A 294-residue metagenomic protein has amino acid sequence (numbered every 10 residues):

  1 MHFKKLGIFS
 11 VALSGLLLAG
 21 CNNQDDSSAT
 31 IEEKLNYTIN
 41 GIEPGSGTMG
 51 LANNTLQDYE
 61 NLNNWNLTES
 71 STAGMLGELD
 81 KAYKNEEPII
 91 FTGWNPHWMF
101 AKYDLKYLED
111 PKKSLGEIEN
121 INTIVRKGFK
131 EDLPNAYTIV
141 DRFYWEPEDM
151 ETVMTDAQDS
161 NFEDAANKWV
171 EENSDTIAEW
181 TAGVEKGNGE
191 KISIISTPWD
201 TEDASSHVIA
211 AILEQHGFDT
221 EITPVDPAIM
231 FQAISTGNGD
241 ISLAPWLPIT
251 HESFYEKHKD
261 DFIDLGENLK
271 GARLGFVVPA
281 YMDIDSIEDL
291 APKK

Functional and structural regions predicted by a protein language model:
L16-G20: C-terminal motif of bacterial Sec signal peptides marking the signal peptidase cleavage site
N22-Q24: Bacterial signal peptide processing site
D26-N40, R126-K130, Y137-T138, Y144-P147 (+1 more regions): A conserved helix-loop-strand patch within extracytoplasmic ligand-binding domains of the periplasmic binding
A29, E33-G41, V140, N188-T201 (+1 more regions): Short, well-ordered beta-strand elements
L67-E78, W199-D200, E221-A233: Short helix-initiation/N-cap motifs at beta->coil->alpha
A73, F100-D141, E267-G275: Periplasmic-binding protein-like
E86, M99-K112, E252-L265: Ligand-binding "clamshell"
A204-F218, I222-S286: Short, glycine-/small- and polar/acidic-enriched structural segments that line small-molecule recognition paths
